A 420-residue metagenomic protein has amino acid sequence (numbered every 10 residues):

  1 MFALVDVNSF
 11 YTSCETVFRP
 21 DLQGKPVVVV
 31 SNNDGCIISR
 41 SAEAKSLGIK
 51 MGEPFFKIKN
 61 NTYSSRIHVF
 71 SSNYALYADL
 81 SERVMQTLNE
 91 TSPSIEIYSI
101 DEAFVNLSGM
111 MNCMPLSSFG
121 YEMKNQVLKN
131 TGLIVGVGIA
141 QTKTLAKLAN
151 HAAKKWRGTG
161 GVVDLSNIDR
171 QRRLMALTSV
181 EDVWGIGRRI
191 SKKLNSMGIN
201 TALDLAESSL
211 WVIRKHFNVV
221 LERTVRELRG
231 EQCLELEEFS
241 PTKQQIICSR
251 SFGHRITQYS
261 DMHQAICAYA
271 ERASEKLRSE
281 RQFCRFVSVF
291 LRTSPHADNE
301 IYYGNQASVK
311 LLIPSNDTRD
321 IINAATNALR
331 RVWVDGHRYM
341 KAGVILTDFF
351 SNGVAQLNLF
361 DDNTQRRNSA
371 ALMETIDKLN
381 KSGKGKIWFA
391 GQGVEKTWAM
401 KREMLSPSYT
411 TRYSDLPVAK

Functional and structural regions predicted by a protein language model:
M1-R226, E235-L236, N363-K420: Gly/Gly-Pro- and Ser/Thr-rich, intrinsically disordered tail segments characteristic of DNA damage-repair and tolerance
Q23-K25, L133, F283-V287, N305-A307 (+2 more regions): A generic structural signal for short beta-strands and their flanking turns/coil linkers
Y98-E102, A140-K143, Q282-F286, H337-K341: Short Gly/Ser/Thr- and Asp/Glu-enriched loop/turn motifs at secondary-structure junctions
A103-G109, Q306-L312, Q356-L359: Short, hydrophobic beta-strand segments
G109-M110, T142-A146, R292-A297, L346-N352: Short, internal active-site loops enriched in acidic
D182, K192-G336: DNA-contacting surface of Y-family translesion DNA polymerases
E300-Y302, V354-L357, M400: Short conserved micro-motifs at the rims of enzyme active sites and ligand-binding pockets
N327-S382, I387: C-terminal hydrophobic structural anchor segments that stabilize assembly/packing rather than catalytic chemistry
